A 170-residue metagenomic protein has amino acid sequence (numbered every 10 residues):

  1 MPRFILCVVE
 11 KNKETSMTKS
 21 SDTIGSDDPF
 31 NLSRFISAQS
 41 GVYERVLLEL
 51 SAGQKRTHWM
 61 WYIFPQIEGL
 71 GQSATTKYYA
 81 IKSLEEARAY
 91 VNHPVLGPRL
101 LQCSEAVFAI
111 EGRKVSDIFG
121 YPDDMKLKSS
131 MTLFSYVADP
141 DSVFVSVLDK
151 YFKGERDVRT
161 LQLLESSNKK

Functional and structural regions predicted by a protein language model:
P2, A80-H93: Short secondary-structure subsegments characteristic of cysteine-rich extracellular domains
K11-T15: Polybasic, lysine-rich low-complexity intrinsically disordered segments
M17-E44: Extreme N-terminal tail/first-helix region
E49-L84: Hydrophobic/aromatic-rich, well-ordered segments within soluble, folded domains that form packed cores
G69-T75, S135-V145: Short helix-capping/linker segments at secondary-structure and domain boundaries
A89-F134, A138: Mid-chain, well-packed structural core segment of small domains
D139-K170: Charged phosphate-binding loop/patch that engages nucleotide di/tri-phosphates or the phosphate backbone of nucleic
